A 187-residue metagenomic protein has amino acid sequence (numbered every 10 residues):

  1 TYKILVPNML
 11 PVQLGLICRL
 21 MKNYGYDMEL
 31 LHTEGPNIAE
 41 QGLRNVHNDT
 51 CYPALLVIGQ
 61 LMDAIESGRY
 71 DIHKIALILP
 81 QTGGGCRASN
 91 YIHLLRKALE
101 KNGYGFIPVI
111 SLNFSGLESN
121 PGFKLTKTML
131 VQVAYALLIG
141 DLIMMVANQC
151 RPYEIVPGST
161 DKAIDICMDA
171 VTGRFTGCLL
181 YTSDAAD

Functional and structural regions predicted by a protein language model:
T1-S183: An N-terminal assembly and electron-transfer interface module characteristic of large anaerobic redox and radical
